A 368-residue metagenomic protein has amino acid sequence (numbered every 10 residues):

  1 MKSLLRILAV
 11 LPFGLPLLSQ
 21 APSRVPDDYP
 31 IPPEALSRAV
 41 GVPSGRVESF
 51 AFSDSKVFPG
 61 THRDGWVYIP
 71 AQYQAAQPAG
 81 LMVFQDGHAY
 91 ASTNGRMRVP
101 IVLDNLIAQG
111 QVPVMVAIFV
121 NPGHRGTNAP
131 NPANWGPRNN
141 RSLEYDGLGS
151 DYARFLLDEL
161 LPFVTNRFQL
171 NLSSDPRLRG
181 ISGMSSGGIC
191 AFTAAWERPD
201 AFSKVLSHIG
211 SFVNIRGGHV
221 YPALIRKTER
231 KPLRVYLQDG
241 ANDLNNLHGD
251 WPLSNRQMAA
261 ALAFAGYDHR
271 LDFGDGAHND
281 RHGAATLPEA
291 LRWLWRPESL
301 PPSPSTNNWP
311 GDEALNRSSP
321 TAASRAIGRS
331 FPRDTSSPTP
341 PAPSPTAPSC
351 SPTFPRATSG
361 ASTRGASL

Functional and structural regions predicted by a protein language model:
M1-S3: N-terminal secretory signal peptides that target proteins for export/translocation
L5-R6, L36: Generic early N-terminus positional signal peaking at residue ~5-7
R6-P16: Bacterial N-terminal signal peptides
Q20-S305: Non-catalytic cap/lid and distal C-terminal segments of serine-dependent acyl enzymes
S305-L368: Sequence-structural signature of mature extracellular/luminal beta-sheet repeat domains, prominently beta-propellers
